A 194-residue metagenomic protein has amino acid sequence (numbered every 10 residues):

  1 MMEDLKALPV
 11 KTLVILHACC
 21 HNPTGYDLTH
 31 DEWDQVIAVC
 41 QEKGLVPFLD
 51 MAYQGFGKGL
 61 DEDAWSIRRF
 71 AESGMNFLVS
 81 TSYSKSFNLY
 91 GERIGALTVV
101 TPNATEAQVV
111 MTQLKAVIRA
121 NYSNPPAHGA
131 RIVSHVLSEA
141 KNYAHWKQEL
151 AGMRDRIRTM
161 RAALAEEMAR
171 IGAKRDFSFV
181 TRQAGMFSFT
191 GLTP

Functional and structural regions predicted by a protein language model:
M1-F56: Active-site phosphate-binding strand-loop segment of PLP-dependent enzymes
K11, G44, G74, E92-I94 (+1 more regions): Active-site lining segments that contact anionic ligands and/or coordinate catalytic metals
W33, D63-I67, M111, R161: Amphipathic alpha-helical segments in well-structured domains
W33, G55-A64, A116-S123: Alpha-helical subdomain
Q35, A64-F77: Short, electropositive alpha-helical surface patch
E72-S84, N88-K147: Conserved core segment of the aminotransferase class I/II
H145-P194: Conserved PLP-binding catalytic core of the aspartate aminotransferase-like
